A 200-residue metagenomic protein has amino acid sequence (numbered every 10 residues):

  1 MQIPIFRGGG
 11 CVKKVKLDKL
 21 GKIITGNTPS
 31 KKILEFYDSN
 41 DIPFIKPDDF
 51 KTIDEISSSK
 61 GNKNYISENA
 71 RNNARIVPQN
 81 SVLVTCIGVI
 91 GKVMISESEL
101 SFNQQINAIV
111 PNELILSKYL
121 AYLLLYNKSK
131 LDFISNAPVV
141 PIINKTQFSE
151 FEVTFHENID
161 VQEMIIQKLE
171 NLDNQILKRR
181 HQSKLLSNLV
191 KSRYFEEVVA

Functional and structural regions predicted by a protein language model:
M1-T28, S39, F44, E150-I166 (+2 more regions): Non-catalytic DNA-recognition/assembly elements of restriction-modification systems
D18-L34, D48-Q79, E97: Sequence-specific dsDNA recognition surfaces
K31, C86, L100-N107, A137-D160: A short glycine-rich beta-alpha junction/loop motif
F50-K51, V89, K130: Active-site/binding-pocket entry motifs
G91-S96: Short, Lys/Arg- and Gly-enriched loop/turn segments at beta-strand edges
F102-Y122: Short peripheral tails and domain-boundary helices/loops at the edges of structured domains
L124-K128, D132, D173: Short amphipathic alpha-helical signal-transduction/dimerization elements
